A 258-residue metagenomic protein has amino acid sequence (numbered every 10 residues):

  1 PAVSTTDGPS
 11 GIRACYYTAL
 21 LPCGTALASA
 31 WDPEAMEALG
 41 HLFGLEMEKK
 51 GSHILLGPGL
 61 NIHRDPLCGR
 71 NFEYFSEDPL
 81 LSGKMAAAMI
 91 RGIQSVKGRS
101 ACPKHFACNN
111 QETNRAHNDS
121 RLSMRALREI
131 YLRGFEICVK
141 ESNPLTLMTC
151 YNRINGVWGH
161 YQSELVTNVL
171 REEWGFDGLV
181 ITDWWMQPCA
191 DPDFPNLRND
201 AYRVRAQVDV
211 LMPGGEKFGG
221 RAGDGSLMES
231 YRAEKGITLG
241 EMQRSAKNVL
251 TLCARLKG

Functional and structural regions predicted by a protein language model:
P1-G258: Glycoside hydrolase catalytic-domain context in secreted enzymes
